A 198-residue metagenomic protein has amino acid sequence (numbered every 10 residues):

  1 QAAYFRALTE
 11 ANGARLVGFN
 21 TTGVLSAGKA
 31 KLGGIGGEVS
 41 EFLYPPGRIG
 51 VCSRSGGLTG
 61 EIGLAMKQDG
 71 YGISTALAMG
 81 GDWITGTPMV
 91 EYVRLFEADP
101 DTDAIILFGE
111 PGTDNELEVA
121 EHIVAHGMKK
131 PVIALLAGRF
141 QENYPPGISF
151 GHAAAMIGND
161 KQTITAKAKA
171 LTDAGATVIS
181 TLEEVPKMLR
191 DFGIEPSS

Functional and structural regions predicted by a protein language model:
Q1-S198: Catalytic-core regions of core metabolic enzymes, especially those transforming organic acids/acyl-group intermediates
